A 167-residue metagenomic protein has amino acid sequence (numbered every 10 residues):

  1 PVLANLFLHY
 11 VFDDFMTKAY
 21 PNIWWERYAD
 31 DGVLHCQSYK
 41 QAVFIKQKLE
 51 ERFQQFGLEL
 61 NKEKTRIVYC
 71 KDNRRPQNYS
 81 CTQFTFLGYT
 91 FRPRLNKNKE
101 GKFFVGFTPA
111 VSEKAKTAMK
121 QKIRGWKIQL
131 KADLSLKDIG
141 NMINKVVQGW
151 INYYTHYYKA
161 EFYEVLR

Functional and structural regions predicted by a protein language model:
P1-R167: Non-catalytic terminal/accessory segments
